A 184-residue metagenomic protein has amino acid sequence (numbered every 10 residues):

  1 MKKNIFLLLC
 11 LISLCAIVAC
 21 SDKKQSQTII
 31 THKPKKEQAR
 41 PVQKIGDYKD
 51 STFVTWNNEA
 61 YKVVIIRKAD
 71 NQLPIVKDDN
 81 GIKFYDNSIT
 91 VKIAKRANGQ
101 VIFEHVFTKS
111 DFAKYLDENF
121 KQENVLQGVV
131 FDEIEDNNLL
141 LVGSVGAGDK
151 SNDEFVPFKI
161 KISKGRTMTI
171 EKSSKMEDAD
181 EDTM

Functional and structural regions predicted by a protein language model:
M1-L8: Bacterial N-terminal signal peptides that target proteins for export
C15-A19: C-terminal motif of bacterial Sec signal peptides marking the signal peptidase cleavage site
C20-K24: Bacterial signal peptide processing site
Q25-K44: Low-complexity, Pro/Thr/Ser/Glu-rich flexible segments characteristic of extracytoplasmic/periplasmic regions
Q38-F131: Surface-exposed acidic loop/strand-edge motifs in secreted or periplasmic proteins that form small linear binding
E104-V106, S110-M184: Extracytoplasmic electrostatic interaction patches
